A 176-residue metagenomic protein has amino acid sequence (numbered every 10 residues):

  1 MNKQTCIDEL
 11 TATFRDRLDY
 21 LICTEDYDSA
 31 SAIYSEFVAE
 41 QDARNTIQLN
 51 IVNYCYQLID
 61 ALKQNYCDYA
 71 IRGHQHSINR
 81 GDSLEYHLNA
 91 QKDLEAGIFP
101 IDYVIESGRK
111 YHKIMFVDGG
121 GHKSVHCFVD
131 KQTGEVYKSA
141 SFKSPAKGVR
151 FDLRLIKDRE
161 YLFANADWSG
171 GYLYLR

Functional and structural regions predicted by a protein language model:
K3-F14: Short amphipathic alpha-helical heptad-repeat segments
R15-S29: Charged, low-complexity interaction regions
D26-Q41: Repeat-associated, polar segments at repeat-unit boundaries in modular proteins
Q41-D102: Negatively charged, low-complexity tracts enriched in Asp/Glu with abundant Ser/Thr
K92-C127: Exposed beta-strand-loop-beta-strand "reactive/processing" segments of non-cytosolic proteins
T133-L162: A short, surface-exposed interaction/processing loop segment used at functional sites
R154-R176: C-terminal partner/receptor-binding element of secreted or periplasmic proteins
